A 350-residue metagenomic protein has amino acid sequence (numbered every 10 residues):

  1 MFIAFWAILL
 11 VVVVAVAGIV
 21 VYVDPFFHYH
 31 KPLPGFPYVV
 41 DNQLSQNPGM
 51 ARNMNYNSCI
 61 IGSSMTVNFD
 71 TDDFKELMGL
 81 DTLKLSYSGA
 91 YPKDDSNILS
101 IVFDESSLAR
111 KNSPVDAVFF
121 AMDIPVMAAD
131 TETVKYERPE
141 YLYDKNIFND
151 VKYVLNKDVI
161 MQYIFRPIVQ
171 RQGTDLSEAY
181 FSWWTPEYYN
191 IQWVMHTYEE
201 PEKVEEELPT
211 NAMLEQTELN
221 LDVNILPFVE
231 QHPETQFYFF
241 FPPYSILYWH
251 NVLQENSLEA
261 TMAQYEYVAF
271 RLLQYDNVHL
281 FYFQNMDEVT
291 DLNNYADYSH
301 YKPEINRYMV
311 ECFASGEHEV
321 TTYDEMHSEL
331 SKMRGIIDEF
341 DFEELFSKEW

Functional and structural regions predicted by a protein language model:
F2-Y22: Hydrophobic membrane-insertion alpha-helices, especially the h-region of bacterial N-terminal signal peptides
V21-L44: Alpha-helical transmembrane signal-anchor/signal-peptide segments
Y38-M65: Short extracytoplasmic
N55, I61, M65-Y153: Membrane-embedded segments
D95-S100, E215-I225, S257-F270: Well-ordered, non-membrane alpha-helical segments in soluble/globular domains
A121-M122, T131-Q231, H327-W350: Secreted/periplasmic serine-hydrolase-like ester/acetyl group-modifying domain
V229, E234-F237, S245-L292: Extended hydrophobic/aromatic segments used for targeting, binding, or gating
E266-W350: C-terminal regions of proteins
